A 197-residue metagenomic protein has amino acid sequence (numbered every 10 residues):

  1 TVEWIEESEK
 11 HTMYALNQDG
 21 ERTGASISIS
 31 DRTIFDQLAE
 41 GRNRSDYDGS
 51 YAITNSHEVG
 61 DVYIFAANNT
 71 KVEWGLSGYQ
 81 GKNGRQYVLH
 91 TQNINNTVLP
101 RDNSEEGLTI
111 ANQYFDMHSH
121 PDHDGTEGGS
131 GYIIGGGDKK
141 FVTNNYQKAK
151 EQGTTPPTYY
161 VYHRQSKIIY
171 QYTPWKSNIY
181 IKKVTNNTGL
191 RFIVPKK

Functional and structural regions predicted by a protein language model:
T1-W74, Q80-Q86, D102-E105: Intrinsically disordered, compositionally biased low-complexity regions
V2-K10, A15-E21, I27, I34 (+1 more regions): Active-site-proximal loop/helix of nucleotide/amide-processing enzymes and allied scaffolds
T33, L89-V98: Structured interaction and signal-relay segments at domain junctions
E73-G81, Y159-V161, I169: Short beta-strand scaffold segments in enzyme catalytic cores
G81, Q92-I94, H120: Short glycine-rich, polar/acidic loop-and-turn segments at beta strand-coil junctions
